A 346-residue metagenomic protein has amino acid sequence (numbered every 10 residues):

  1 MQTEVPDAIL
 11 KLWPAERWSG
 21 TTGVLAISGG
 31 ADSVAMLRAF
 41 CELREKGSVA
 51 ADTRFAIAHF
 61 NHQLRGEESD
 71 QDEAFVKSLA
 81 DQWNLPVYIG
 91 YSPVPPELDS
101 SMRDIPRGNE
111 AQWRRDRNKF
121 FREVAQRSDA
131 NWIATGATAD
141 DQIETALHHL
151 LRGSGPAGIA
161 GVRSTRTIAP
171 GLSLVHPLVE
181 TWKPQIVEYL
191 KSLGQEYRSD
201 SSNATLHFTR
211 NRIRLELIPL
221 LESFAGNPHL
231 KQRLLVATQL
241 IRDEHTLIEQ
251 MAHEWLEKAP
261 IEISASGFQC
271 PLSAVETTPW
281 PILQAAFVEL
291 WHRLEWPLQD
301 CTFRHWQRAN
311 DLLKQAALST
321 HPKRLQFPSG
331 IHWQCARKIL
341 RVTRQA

Functional and structural regions predicted by a protein language model:
M1-H149, P184, E254, W333: ATP-dependent adenylation/nucleotidyltransferase module used to activate substrates
Q2-D32, D52-A56, F60, S92 (+2 more regions): AMP-forming adenylation/ATP pyrophosphatase catalytic core
R44, R65, R114-R117, R152 (+5 more regions): Basic side chains
V94-P106, W132-G136, L172-I186, R242-T246 (+1 more regions): Noncatalytic linker/hinge segments flanking ATPase motor cores
G108-A111, V187, A204, F208 (+2 more regions): A general, composition-driven signal for non-globular sequence regions
T138-L298: Flexible helical/loop "lid" subdomain adjacent to adenine-nucleotide binding pockets
